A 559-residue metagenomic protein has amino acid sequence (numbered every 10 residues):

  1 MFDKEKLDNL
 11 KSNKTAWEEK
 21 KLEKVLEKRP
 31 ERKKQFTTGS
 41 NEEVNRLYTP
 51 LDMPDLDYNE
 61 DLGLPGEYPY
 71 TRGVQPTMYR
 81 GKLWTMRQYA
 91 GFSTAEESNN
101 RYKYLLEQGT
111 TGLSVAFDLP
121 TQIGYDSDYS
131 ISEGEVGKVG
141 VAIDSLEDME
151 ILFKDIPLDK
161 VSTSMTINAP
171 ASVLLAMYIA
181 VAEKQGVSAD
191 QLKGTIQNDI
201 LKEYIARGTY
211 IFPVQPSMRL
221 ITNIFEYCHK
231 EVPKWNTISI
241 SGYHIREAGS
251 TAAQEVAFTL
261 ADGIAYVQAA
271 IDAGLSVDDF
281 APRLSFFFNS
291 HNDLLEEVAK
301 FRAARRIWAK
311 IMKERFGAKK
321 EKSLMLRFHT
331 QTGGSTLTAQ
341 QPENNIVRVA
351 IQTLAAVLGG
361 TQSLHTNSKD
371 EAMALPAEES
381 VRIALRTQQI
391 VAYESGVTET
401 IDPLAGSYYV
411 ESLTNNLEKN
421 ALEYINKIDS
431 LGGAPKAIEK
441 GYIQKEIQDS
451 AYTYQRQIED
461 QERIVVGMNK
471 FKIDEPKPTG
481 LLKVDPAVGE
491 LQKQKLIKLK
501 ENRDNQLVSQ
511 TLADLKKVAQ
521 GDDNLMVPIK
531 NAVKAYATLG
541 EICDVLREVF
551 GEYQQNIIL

Functional and structural regions predicted by a protein language model:
M1-H291, E296, R315, K322-H329 (+4 more regions): Catalytic alpha/beta active-site cores
D3-E5, T15-D55, L64-T71, L119 (+3 more regions): Flexible, glycine-rich loop/tail regions that form catalytic "lids" or insertion modules at the edges of active sites
P65, E96-N100, I143-E147, A169-A176 (+17 more regions): Conserved active-site and cofactor/substrate-binding residues in soluble primary-metabolism enzymes
T110-T111, K154-L158, A180-S188, T222-K234 (+17 more regions): Generic secondary-structure signature for well-ordered alpha-helical cores
E133, A169, P216, S241 (+6 more regions): Solvent-exposed, non-transmembrane amphipathic alpha-helical segments
G134-G137, I211-Q215, A384-R386, Q457-D460 (+1 more regions): Short, structured secondary-structure boundary patches
V161-I167, G249-A252, D293, S335-Q341 (+2 more regions): A short glycine/serine-rich beta->alpha loop
A257-Y266, A273, P282-G467: Active-site capping/gating regions of soluble enzymes
